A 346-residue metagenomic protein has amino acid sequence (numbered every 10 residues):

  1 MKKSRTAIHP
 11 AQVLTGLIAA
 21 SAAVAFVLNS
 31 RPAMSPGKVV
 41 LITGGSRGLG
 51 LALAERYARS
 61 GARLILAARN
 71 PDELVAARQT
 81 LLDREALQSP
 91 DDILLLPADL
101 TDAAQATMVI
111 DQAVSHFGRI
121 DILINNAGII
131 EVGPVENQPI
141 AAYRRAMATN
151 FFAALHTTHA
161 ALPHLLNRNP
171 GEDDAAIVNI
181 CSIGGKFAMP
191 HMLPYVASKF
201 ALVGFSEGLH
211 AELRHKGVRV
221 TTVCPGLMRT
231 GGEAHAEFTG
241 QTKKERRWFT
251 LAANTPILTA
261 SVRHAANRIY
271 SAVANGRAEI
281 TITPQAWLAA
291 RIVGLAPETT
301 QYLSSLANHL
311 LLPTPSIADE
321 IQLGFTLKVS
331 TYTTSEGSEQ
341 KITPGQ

Functional and structural regions predicted by a protein language model:
S46-R47: Conserved glycine-rich cofactor-binding loop
S60-A77: Conserved glycine-rich Rossmann-like NAD(P)H-binding loop of the short-chain dehydrogenase/reductase
D72, P97-M108, I140: The beta1-alpha1 cofactor-binding region of Rossmann-like NAD(H)/NADP(H)-dependent oxidoreductases
P134-V135, P139-R144: Substrate-binding pocket helix/loop in short-chain dehydrogenase/reductase
T158, S198: Active-site helix of classical SDR
S182: Residue(s) in the substrate-gating loop at a strand-loop-helix junction that position the organic substrate next
H215-A286, Y302: SDR active-site lid
